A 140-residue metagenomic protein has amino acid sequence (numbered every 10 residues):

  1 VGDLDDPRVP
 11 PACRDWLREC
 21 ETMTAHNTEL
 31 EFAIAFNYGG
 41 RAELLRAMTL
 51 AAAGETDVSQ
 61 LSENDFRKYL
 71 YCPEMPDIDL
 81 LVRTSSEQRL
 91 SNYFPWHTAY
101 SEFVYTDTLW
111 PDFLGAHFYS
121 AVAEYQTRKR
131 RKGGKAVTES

Functional and structural regions predicted by a protein language model:
V1-S140: Flexible, compositionally biased loop and terminal segments
